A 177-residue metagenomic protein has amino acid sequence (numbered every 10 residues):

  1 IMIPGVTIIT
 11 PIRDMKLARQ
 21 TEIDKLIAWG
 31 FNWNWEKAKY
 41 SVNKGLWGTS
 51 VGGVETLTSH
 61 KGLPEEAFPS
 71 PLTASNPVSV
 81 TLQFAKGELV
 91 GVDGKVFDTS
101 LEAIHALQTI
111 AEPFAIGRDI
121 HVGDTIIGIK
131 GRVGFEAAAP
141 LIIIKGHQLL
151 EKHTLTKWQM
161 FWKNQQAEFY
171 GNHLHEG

Functional and structural regions predicted by a protein language model:
I1-G177: Nucleotide-activated chemistry modules centered on ATP-dependent adenylation/adenylyltransferase
